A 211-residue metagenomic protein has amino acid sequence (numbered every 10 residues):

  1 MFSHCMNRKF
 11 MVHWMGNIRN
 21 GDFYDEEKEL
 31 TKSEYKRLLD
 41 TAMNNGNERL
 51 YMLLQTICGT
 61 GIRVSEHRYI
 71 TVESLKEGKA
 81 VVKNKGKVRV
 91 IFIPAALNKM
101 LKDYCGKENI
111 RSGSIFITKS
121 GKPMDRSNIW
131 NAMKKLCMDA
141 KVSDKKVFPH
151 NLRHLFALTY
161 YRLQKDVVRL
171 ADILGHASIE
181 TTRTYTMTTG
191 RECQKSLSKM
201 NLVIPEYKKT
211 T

Functional and structural regions predicted by a protein language model:
F2-N17, E26, N201-T211: C-terminal secondary-structure termini that scaffold catalytic or DNA-interacting sites
I18-K36, G86-A96, I110-S112: DNA breakage-rejoining catalytic core of tyrosine-based enzymes
E29, K85, L174, I179-K199: Catalytic-site neighborhood detector that most strongly recognizes the C-terminal catalytic loop/helix of tyrosine
L30-T60, V64: Basic, Lys/Arg- and aromatic-enriched nucleic-acid-binding interface segment
Y35, L50-Y51, R126, W130 (+1 more regions): Short, leucine-enriched amphipathic alpha-helices that occur as contiguous helical runs
Q55, G59, R153-A177, T184 (+1 more regions): C-terminal catalytic core of tyrosine-transesterase DNA break-rejoin enzymes
I57-G78: Short, charged phosphate-coordinating catalytic segments
N84-D103, S112-K134: C-terminal catalytic core of Y-nucleophile DNA break-rejoin enzymes
